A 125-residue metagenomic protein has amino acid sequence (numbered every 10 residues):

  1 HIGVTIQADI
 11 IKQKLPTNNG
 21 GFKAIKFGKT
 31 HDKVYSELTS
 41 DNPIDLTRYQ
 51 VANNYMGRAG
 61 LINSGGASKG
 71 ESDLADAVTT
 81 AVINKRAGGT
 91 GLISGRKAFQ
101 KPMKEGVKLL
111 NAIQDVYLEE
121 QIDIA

Functional and structural regions predicted by a protein language model:
H1-I62, L74-T90, D115: Alpha/beta enzyme core
K14-N18, S64-K69, K97-F99: Active-site beta-loop-alpha junctions enriched in small/polar residues
G70-L74, L92-S94, Q100-M103: Short active-site-adjacent structural elements
A87, F99-A125: C-terminal helical cap(s) of enzyme catalytic domains, especially alpha/beta-barrels
